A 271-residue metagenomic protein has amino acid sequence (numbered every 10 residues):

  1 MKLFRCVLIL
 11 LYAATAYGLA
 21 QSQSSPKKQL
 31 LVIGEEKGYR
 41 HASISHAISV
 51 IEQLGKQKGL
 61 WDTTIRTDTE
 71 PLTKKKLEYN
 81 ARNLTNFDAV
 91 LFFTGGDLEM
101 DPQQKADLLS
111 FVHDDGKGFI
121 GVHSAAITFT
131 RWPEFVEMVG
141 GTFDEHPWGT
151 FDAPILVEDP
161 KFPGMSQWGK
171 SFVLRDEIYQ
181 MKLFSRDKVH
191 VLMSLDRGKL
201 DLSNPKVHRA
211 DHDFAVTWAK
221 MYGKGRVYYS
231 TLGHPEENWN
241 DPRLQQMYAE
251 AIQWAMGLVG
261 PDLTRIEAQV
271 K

Functional and structural regions predicted by a protein language model:
M1-R5: Positively charged n-region of N-terminal signal peptides that target proteins for export
C6-A16: Bacterial N-terminal signal peptides
G18-S22: Boundary at the C-terminal end of the N-terminal hydrophobic targeting segment
S24-K28, A42-S45, S49-K58, T67 (+3 more regions): Extracellular ligand-binding/catalytic regions of CAZymes and related secreted enzymes and adhesion modules
L31-I33, G38-G121, A125-I127: Helical hinge/lid and interdomain linker segments adjacent to catalytic or ligand-binding clefts that mediate domain
D62-T64, G141, G149-G223: Catalytic beta-strand/loop cores that center a nucleophilic Ser/Cys/Thr and support acyl-enzyme chemistry
D97-K170: A glycine-rich, often tryptophan-bearing local segment used as a flexible ligand/cofactor-contacting loop or short
